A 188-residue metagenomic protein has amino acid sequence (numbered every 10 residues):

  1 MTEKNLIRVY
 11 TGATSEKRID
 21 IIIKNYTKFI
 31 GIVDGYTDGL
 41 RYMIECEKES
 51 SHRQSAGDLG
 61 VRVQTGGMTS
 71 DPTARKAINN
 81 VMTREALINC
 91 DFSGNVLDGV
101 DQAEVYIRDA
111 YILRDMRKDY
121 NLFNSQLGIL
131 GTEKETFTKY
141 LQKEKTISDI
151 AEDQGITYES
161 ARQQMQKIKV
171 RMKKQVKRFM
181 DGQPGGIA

Functional and structural regions predicted by a protein language model:
M1-Q126, D181-G185: N-terminal interaction/assembly modules
K24, N121, K134-E135, E159: Active-site-proximal helix/loop capping residues that flank conserved catalytic or ligand/cofactor
S125-T146: Short amphipathic alpha helix immediately N-terminal
K143-S160: Helix-turn-helix DNA-binding module
D153, F179-A188: Polyanionic, low-complexity intrinsically disordered segments
K169-M180: C-terminal flanking helix
